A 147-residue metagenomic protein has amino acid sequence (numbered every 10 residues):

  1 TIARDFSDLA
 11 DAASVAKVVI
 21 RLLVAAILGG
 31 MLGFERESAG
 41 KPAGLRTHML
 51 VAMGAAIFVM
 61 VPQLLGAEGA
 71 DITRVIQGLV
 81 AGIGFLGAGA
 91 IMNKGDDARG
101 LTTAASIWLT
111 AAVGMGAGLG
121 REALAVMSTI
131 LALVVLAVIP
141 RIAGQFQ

Functional and structural regions predicted by a protein language model:
T1-V75, L119, A125, I142-Q145: Alpha-helical transmembrane segments and their membrane-interface boundaries that form or gate the permeation pathway
I27-L32, F85-M92, G114: Hydrophobic transmembrane alpha-helices of secondary-active transporters and Na+-translocating membrane complexes
S38-A43, I91-T103, F146: Membrane-helix interface "capping/anchor" motifs
D71-L86: Alpha-helical transmembrane-segment detector that highlights a single hydrophobic TM helix and its immediate
I83-G87, L131-R141: Alpha-helical transmembrane segments and their membrane-interface exit regions
N93, L124-A125, L136-Q147: Membrane-water interface at the C-terminal end of transmembrane alpha helices
G100-A105, A123-S128: Hydrophobic alpha-helical membrane segments of integral membrane proteins
A104-R121: Interfacial segments of multi-pass membrane proteins
